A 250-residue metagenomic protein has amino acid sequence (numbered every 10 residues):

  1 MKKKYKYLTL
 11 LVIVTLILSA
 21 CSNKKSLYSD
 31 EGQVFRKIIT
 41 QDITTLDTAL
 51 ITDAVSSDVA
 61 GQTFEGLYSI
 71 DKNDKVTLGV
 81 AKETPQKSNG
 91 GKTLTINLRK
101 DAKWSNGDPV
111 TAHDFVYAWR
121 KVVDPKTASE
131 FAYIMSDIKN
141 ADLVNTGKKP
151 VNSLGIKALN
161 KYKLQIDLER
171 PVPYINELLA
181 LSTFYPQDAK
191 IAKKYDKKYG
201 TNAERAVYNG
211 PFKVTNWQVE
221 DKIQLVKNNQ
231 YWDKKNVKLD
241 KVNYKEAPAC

Functional and structural regions predicted by a protein language model:
L18-A20: C-terminal motif of bacterial Sec signal peptides marking the signal peptidase cleavage site
S22-D30: Bacterial lipoprotein signal-peptidase II cleavage site
E31-Q41, T84, T93-N97, F115-A118 (+4 more regions): Short, well-ordered beta-strand elements
I38-N89, V207: N-terminal lobe/hinge region of extracytoplasmic solute-binding protein
E83-F131: Aromatic- and charge-enriched surface segment that lines or borders ligand/interaction sites
A132-A189: Surface-exposed binding/hinge segments that line and control ligand-binding clefts or catalytic entry sites
L168-V237: Gly/Pro-rich hinge or "lid" segments in bacterial periplasmic/extracellular proteins
Q230-C250: Ligand-site clamp/hinge motif
